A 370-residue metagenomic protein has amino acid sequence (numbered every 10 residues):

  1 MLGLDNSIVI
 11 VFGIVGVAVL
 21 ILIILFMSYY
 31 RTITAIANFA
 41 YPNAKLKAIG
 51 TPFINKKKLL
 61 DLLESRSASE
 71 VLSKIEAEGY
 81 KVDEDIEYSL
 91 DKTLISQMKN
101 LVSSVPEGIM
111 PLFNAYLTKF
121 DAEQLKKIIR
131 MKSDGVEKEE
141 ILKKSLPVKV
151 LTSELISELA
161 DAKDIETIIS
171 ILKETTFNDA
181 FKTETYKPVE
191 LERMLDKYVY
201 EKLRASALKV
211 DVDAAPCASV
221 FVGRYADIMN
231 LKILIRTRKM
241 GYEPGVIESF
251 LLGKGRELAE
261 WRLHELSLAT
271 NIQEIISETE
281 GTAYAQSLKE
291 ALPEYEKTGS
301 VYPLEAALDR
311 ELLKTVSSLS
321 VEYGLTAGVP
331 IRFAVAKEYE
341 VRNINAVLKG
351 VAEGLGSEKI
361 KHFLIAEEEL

Functional and structural regions predicted by a protein language model:
L2-L370: Extended alpha-helical surfaces
